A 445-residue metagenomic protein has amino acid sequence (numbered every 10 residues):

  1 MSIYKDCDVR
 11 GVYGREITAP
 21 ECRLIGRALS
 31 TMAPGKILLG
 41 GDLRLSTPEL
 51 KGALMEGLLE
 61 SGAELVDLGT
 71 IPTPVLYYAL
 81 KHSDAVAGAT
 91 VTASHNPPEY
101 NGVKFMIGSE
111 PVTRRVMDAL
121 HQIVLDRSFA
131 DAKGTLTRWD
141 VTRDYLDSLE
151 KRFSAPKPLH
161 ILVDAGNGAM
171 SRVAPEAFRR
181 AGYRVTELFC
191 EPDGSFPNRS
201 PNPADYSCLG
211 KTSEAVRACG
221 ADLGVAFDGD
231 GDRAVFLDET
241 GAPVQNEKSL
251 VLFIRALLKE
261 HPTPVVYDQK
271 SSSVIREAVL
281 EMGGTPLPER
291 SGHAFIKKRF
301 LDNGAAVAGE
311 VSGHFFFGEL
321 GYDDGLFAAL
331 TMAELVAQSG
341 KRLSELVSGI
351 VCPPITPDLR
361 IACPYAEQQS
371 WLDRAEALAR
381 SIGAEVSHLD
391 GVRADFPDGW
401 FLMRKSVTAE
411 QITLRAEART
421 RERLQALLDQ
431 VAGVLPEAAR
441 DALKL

Functional and structural regions predicted by a protein language model:
M1-E56, E60-G62, A87, R138-L159: An N-terminal, well-structured beta->alpha segment
K36-D42, V66, H160-L162, T263-Q269 (+1 more regions): Short glycine-rich phosphate-binding loop at a beta-alpha junction
I37-Y100, A177-L237: N-terminal small/polar loop signature for handling phosphorylated ligands or for N-terminal nucleophile
V86-S94, P98, V216-D238, P243 (+2 more regions): Glycine-rich phosphate-binding loop
N101-C219: Gly/Ser/Thr-enriched, mixed-charge loops and adjacent short helices that form phosphate/oxyanion-binding elements
A119-D147, K151-F153, E239-V311, F315-F316: Proline/glycine-rich low-complexity loops and linkers
H261-L445: Phosphate-binding and adjacent anionic-ligand microenvironments
